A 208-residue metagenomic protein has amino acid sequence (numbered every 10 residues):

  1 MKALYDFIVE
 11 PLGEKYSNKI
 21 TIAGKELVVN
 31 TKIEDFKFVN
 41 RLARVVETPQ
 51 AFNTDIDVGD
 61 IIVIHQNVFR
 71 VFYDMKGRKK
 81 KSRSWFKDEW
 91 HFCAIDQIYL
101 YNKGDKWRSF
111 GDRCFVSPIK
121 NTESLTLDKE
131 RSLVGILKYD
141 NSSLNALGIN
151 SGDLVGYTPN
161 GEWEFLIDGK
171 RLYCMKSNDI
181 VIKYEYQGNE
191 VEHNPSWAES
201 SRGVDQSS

Functional and structural regions predicted by a protein language model:
M1-S208: Acidic-enriched and Gly/Ser
